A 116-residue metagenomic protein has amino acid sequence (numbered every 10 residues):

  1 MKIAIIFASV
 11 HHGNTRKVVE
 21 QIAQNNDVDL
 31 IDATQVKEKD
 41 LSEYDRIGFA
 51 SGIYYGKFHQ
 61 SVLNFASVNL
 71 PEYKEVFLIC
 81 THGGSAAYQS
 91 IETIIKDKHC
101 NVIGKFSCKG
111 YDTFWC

Functional and structural regions predicted by a protein language model:
I3-I6, V10, R16, Q24-I31 (+2 more regions): FMN-binding flavodoxin-like domain, especially the glycine-rich phosphate-binding loop
V36-E43: Short amphipathic alpha-helix with an adjacent loop that forms part of the alpha/beta core around
